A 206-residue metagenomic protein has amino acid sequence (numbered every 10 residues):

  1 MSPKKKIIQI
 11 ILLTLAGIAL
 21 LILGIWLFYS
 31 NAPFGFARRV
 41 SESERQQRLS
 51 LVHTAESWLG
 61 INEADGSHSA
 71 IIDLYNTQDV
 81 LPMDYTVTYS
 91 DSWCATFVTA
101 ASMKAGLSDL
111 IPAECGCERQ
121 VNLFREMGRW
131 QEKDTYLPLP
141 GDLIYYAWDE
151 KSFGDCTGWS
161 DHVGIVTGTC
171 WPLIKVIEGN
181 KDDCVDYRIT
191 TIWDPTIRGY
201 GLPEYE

Functional and structural regions predicted by a protein language model:
M1-P3: Juxtamembrane low-complexity tails/linkers enriched in Ser/Thr-Pro and polybasic
K5-I10, D79, R119-V121: Intrinsic disorder/low-complexity segments enriched in polar/small residues
K5-R45, E150, G154-E206: Aromatic- and glycine-rich peptidoglycan recognition patches
L27-L107: N-terminal capping segments
L49, S108-D183: ...with weaker cross-activation on analogous glycine-rich loops/strands in unrelated enzymes
Y75-D79, M127-G128, D134, V185 (+1 more regions): Solvent-exposed, flexible loop/coil residues
